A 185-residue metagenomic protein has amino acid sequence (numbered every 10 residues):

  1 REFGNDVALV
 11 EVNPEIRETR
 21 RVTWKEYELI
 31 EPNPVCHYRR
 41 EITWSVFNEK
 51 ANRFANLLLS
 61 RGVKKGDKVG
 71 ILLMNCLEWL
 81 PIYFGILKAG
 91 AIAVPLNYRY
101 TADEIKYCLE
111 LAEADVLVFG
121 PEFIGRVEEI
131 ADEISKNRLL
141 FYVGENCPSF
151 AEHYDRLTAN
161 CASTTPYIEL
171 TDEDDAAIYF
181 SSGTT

Functional and structural regions predicted by a protein language model:
V7, D67, A91, E173-D174: Surface-exposed loop/turn positions
A8-C76, L80-F84, T101-K106, D155: Conserved AMP-binding/adenylate-forming core of the ANL superfamily
S60-R61, K88-A159, L170: Structural core segment of the AMP-binding/adenylate-forming
V69, I86, L117, D175 (+1 more regions): Conserved S/T- and glycine-rich ATP-binding loop of Class I adenylate-forming
L73-N75, G120-P121, D174: Helix N-cap/beta->alpha junction signal
C161-F180: Conserved pre-ATP/AMP-binding loop-to-beta segment of ANL
